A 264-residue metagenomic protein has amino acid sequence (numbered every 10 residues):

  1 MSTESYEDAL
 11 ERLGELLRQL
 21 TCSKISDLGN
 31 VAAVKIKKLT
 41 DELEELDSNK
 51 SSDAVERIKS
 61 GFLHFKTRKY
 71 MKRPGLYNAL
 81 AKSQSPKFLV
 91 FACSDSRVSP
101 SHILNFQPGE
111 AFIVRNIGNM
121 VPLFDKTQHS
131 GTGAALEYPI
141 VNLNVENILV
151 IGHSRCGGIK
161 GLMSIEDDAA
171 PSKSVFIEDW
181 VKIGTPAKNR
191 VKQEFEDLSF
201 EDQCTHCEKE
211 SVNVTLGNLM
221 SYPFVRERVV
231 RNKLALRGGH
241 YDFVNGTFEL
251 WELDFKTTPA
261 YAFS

Functional and structural regions predicted by a protein language model:
M1-P86, G109, N119-E146, G157-S264: Divalent-metal-activated hydrolytic enzyme cores
S60, K66, L89, S99-L104: Non-catalytic terminal/interface segments that mediate subunit docking, oligomerization, and allosteric communication
A81-S101: Conserved H-X4-D acyltransferase segment
F91-C93, R115-N116, L149-S154, R237-D242: Short beta-strand segments
R97-N119: Catalytic core of membrane glycerolipid acyltransferases/transacylases, capturing the structured, soluble-facing
